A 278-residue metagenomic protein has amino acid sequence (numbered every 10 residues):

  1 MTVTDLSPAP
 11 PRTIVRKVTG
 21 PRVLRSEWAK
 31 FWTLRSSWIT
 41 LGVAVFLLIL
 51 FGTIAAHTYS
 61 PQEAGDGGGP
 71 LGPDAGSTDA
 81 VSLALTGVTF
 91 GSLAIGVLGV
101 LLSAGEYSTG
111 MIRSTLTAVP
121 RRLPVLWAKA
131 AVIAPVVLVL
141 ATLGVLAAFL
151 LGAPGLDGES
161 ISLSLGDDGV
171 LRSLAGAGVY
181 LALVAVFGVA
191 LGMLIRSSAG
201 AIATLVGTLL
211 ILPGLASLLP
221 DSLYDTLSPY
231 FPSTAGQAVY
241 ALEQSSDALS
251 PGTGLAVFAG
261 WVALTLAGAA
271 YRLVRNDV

Functional and structural regions predicted by a protein language model:
V3-K17, G42-G99, L126-L194, L212 (+3 more regions): Secretory targeting signals
G20-W32: A short amphipathic helical element positioned immediately N-terminal to and/or at the very start of a transmembrane
A29-A44: Membrane-interface helix starts
K30, A104, T115-T117, G188 (+1 more regions): Helix-capping/transition residues at the boundaries of transmembrane alpha-helices and the short helical linkers
R35-I39, M111, P124, G200-A201 (+1 more regions): Residue-level recognition of membrane-helix boundary sites in multi-pass small-molecule transporters
L50, S198-S233: Transmembrane helix segments
V100-P135: Helix-loop-helix units of permease transmembrane domains in multi-pass membrane transporters, especially ABC
G268-V278: Membrane-interface capping segments at transmembrane-helix boundaries
